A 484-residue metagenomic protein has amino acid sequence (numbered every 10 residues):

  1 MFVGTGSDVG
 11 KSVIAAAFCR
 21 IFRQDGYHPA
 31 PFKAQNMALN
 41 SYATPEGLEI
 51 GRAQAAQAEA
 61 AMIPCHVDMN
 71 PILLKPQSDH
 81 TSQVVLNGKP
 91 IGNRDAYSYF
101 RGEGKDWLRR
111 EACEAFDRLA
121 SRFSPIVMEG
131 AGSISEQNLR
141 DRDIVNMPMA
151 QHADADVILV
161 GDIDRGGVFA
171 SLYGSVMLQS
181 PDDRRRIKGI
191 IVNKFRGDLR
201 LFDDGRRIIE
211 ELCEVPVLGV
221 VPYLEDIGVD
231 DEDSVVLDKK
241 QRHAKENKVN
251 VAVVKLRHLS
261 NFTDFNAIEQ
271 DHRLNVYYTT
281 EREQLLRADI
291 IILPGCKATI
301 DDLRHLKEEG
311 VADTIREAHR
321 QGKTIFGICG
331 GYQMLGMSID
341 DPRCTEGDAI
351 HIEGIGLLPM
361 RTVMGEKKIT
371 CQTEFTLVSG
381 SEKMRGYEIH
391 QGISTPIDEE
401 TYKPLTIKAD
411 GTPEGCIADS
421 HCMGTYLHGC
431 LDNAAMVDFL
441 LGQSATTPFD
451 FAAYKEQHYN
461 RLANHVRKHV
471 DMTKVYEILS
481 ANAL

Functional and structural regions predicted by a protein language model:
M1-E317, T324, D341, E366 (+1 more regions): Flexible phosphate-sensing "switch/lid" loops adjacent to ATP/NTP-binding sites across phosphate-transfer
C329: Catalytic nucleophile serine of serine hydrolases, specifically the conserved "nucleophile elbow" pentapeptide
Y332: Conserved A3 ("GATE") glycine/threonine-rich loop of ANL adenylate-forming enzymes
G336-G386: A conserved active-site-flanking secondary-structure segment within enzyme catalytic domains
